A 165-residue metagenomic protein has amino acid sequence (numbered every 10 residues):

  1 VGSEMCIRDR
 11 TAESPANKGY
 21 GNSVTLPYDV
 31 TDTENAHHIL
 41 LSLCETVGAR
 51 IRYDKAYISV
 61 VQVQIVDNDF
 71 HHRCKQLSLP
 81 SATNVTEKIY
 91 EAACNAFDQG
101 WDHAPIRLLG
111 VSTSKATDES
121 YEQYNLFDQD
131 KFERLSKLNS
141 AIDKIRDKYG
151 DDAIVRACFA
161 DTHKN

Functional and structural regions predicted by a protein language model:
S3-P105: DNA-contacting surface of Y-family translesion DNA polymerases
L79-N165: Acidic, metal-coordinating catalytic segment for phosphate/diphosphate chemistry, firing primarily on the Nudix
